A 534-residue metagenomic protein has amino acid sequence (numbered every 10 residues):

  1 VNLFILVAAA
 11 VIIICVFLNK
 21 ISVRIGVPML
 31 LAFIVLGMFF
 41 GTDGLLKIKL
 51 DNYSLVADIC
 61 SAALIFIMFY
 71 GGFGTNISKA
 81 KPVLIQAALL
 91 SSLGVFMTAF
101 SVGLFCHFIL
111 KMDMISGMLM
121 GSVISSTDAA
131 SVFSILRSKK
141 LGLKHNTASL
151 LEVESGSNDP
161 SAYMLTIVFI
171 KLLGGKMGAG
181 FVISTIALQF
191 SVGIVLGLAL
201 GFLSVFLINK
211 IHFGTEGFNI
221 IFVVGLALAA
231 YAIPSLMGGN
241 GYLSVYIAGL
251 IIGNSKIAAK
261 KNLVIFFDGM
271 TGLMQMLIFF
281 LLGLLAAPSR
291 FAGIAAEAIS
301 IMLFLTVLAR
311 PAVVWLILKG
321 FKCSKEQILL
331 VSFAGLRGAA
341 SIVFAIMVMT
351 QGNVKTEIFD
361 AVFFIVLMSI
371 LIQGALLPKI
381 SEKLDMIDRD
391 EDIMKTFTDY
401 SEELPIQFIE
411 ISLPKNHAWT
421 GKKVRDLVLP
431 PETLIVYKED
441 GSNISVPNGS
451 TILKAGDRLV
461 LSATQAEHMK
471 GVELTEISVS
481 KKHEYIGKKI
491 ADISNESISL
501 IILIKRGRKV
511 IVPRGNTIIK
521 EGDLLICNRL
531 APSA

Functional and structural regions predicted by a protein language model:
V1-D390, E403: Transmembrane helical cores of multi-pass secondary ion antiporters/exchangers
A312, K319-L330, A340, F344-A534: Cytosolic regulatory regions of ion transport systems
